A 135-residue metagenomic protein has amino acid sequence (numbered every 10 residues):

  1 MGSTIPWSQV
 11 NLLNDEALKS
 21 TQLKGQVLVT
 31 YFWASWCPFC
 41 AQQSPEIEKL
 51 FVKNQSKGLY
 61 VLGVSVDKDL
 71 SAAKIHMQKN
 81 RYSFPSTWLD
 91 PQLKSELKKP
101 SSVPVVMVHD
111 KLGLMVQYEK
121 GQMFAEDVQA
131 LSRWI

Functional and structural regions predicted by a protein language model:
M1-S20: N-terminal "domain-start" segment that seeds a small globular fold
S8, L23, F32-W33, H76 (+1 more regions): Conserved hydrophobic/aromatic "anchor" residues that stabilize well-ordered secondary structure elements
K24-Q26, S56, Y82-S83: Active-site acidic short loop of glycosyltransferases
Q26-L28, W33-W36, S102: Short pre-active-site segment immediately N-terminal to redox-active cysteine/selenocysteine motifs in thiol-based
V29-T30, V61, V106: Hydrophobic beta-strand anchors of alpha/beta hydrolase catalytic cores
F32-K49: Conserved redox-active cysteine motifs that mediate thiol-disulfide chemistry, especially di-cysteine Cys-X(1-2)-Cys
K74-K111: Short, internal strand/loop/helix patches that form the active-site neighborhood or redox-interaction surface
V105-I135: Thiol-/selenol-based redox modules, centered on thioredoxin-like and closely related oxidoreductase domains
